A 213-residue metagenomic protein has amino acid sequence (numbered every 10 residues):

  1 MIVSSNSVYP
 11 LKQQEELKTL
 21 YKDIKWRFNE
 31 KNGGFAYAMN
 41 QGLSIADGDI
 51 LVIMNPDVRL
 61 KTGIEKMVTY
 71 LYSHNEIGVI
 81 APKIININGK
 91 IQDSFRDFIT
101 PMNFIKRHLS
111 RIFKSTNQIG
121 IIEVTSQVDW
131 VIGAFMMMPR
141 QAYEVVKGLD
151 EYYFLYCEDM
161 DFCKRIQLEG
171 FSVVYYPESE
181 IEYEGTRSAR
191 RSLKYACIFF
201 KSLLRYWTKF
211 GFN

Functional and structural regions predicted by a protein language model:
M1-K31: Acidic donor-binding segment of Leloir-type glycosyltransferases
N29-A46: Glycine-rich, basic loop-to-helix element that forms the pyrophosphate-binding segment of sugar-nucleotide handling
G33, D57-L60, Y153: Acidic metal-phosphate-binding loop of nucleotide-sugar-dependent transferases
L51: Short aromatic/hydrophobic "clamp" motif used to bind/position activated sugar donors
R59-S94: Conserved donor NDP-sugar-binding/catalytic core segment of glycosyltransferases
I99-V128: Short, flexible, basic/aromatic active-site loop/helix in glycosyltransferases
D129-E180: A short, conserved alpha-helix in the catalytic core of glycosyltransferases
K164-N213: Active-site-adjacent helix/loop segment of glycosyltransferases that harbors family-specific signature motifs
